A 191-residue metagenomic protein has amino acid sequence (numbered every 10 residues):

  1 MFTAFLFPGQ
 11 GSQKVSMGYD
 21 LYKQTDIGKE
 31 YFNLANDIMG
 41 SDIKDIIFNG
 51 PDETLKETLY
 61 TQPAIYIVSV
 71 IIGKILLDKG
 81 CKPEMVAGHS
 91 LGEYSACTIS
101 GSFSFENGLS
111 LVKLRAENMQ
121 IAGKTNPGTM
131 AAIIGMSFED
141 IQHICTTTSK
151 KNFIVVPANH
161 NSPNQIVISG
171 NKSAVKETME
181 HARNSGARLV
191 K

Functional and structural regions predicted by a protein language model:
F2-A87, I168: Helix-rich "cap/lid" substructures immediately adjacent to catalytic or cofactor-binding pockets
Q10-S12, M39, S100-K191: Alpha/beta catalytic cores of group-transfer enzymes, especially the acyltransferase/condensing modules of polyketide
G18, L34, D45, Y66-H143: Patatin-like phospholipase
Q24, G28, T54, Q62 (+5 more regions): A broad, structure-centric signal for solvent-exposed, well-ordered loop/edge residues that line or flank functional
